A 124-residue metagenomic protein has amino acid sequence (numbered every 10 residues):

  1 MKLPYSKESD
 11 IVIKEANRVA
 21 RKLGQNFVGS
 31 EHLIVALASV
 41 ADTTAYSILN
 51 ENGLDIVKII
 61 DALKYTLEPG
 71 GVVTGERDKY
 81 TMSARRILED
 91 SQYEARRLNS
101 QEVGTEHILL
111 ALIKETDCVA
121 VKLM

Functional and structural regions predicted by a protein language model:
M1-M124: Histone-fold recognition with a strong bias for associated Lys/Arg-rich disordered tails
